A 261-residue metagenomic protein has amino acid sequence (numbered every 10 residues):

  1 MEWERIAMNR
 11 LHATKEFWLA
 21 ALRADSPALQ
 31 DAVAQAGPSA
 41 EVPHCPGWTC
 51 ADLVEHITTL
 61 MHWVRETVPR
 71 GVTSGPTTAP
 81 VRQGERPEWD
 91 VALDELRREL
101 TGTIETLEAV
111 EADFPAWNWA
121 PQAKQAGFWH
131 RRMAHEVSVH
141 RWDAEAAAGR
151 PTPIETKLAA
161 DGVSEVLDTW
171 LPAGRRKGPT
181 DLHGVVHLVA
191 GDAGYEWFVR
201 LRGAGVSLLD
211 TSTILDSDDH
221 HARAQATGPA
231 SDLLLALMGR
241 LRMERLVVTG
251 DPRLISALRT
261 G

Functional and structural regions predicted by a protein language model:
E2-E16, I57-N118, R150-V163, L167 (+1 more regions): Short, helix-capping/interhelical loops that line the mouth of catalytic, cofactor-, or ligand-binding pockets
E4, S217-G261: C-terminal interaction segments
A7-D52, V64-E66, R86: An N-terminal domain-cap segment
W18-P27, D94-A109, Y195-A204: An acidic intrinsically disordered interaction segment
G37-P76, P121-K177, L233: Short, contiguous alpha-helical
E85-F114, A126-V139, D143-A146, G184-G191 (+2 more regions): Acidic/histidine-rich alpha-helical segments that form the ligand environment of transition-metal centers
V166-L201: A glycine-rich beta-turn/hairpin centered on an aromatic-Pro dipeptide
V189-Q225, P229: Acidic/His-leaning functional-site neighborhoods
